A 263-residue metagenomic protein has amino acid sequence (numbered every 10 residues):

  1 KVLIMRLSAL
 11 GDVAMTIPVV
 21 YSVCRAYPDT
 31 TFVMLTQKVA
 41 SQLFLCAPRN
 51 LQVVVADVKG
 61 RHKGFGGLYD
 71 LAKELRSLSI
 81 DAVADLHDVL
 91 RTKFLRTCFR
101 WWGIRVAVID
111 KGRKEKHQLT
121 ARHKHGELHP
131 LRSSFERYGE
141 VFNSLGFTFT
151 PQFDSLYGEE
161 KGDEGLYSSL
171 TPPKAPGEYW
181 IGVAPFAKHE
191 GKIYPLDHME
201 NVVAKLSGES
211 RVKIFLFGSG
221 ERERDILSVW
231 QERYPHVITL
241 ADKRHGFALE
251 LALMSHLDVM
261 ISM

Functional and structural regions predicted by a protein language model:
K1-M263: Catalytic machinery of carbohydrate-active enzymes, primarily nucleotide-sugar-dependent glycosyltransferases
